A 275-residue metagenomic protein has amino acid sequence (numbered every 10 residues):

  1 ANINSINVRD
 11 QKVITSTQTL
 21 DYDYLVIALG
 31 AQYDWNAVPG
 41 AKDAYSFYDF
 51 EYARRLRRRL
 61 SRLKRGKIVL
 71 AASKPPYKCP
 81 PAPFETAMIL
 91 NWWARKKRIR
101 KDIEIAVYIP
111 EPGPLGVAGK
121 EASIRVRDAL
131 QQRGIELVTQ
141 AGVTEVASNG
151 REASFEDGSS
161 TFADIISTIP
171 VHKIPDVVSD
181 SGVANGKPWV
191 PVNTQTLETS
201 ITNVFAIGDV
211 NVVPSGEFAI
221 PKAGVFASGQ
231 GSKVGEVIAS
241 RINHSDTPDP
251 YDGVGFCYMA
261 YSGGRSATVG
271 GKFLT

Functional and structural regions predicted by a protein language model:
A1-E85, W92-R98, S167: FAD-binding core/adjacent interface of flavoenzyme oxidoreductases
A1-I6, D10-V13, L20, W92-W189 (+1 more regions): A Rossmann-like FAD-binding core segment of flavoenzymes
G40-K64, S160-S228: FAD-site-proximal beta/loop scaffold in flavoenzymes
K67, D102-A106, N203: Residues at the starts of beta-strands that form the adenosine-phosphate
L70-A71, E104-P112, V254-Y261: Extended hydrophobic secondary-structure segments that form protein cores and membrane-embedded regions
K78, P214-S215, I242: Short, solvent-exposed loop/turn segments at secondary-structure junctions
K78-W93, A223-Q230, Y258-V269: Short, electropositive alpha-helical surface patch
G235-T275: C-terminal, flexible cofactor-proximal segment of oxidoreductases
